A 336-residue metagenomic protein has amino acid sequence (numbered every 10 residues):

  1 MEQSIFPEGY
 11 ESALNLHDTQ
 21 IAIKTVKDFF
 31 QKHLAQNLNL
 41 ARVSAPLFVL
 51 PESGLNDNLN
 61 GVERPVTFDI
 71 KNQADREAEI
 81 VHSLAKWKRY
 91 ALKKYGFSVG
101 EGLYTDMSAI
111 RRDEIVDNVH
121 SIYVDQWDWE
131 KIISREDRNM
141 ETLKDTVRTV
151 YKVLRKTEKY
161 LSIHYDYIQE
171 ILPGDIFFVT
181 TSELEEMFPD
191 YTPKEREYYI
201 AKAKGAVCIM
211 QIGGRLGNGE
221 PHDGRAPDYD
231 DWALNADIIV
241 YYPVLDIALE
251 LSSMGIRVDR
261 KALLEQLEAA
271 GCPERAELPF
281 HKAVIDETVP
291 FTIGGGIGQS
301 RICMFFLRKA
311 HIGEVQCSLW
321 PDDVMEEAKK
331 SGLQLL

Functional and structural regions predicted by a protein language model:
E2-H120, D128-I132: Class II aminoacyl-tRNA synthetase-like tRNA-binding/catalytic domains
I21, T25, F29, R138-D145 (+4 more regions): Generic recognition of stable, solvent-exposed alpha-helical segments in well-folded globular domains
L34-A41, V150-L161, A310: A generic secondary-structure signal for well-formed alpha-helical elements
L47-P51, D166-P173, P321-M325: A glycine-rich phosphate-binding loop feature that marks nucleotide/adenosyl-phosphate handling sites
F68-K71, K93-V99, V119-S121, Q169 (+4 more regions): A general structural signal for short secondary-structure junctions and capping/turn motifs
E101-L103, V124-D128, K204-A206, D246-A248: Extracellular structured ligand-interaction cores
T105-E195: Extended, charged alpha-beta segments that form solvent-exposed binding/catalytic grooves in nucleic-acid-handling
S108-I110, T180-L336: A translation/RNA-centric and nucleic-acid-associated enzymatic feature enriched in Class II aminoacyl-tRNA synthetases
